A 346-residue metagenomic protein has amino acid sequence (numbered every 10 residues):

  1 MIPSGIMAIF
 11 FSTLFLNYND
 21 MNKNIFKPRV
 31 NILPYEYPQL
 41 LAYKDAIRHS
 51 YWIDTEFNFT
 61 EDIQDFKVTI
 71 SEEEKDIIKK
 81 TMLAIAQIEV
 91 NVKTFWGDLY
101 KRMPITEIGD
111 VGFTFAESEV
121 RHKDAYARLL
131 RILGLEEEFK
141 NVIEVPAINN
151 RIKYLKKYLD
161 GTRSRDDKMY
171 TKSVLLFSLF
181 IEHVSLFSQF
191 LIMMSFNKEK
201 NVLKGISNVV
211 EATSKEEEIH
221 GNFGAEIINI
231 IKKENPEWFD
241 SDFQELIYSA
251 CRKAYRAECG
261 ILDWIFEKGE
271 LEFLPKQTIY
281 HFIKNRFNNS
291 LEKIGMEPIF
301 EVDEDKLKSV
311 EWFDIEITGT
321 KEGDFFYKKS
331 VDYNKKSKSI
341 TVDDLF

Functional and structural regions predicted by a protein language model:
M1-M7: Intrinsically disordered, low-complexity segments enriched in serine/proline and basic residues
M21-F346: Non-heme di-metal
